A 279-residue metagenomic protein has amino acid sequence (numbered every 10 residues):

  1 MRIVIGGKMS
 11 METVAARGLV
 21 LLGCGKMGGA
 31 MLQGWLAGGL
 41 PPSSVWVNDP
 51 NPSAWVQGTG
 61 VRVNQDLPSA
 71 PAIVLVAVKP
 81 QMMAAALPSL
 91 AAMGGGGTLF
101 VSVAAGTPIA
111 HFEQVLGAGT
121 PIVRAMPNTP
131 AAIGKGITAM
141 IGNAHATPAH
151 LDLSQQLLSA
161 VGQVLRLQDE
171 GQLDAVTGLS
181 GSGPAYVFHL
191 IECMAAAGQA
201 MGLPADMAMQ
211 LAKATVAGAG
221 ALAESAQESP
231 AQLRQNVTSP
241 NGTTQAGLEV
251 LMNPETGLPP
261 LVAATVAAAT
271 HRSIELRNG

Functional and structural regions predicted by a protein language model:
R2-Q65, S69, Q199-A200: NAD(P)+-binding Rossmann beta1-loop-alpha1 motif at the extreme N-terminus of oxidoreductases
I5-A15, K213-G279: NAD(P)-dependent Rossmann-like dehydrogenase/reductase catalytic/cofactor-binding core
M31-L32, P52-W55, T59-M140: Rossmann-like NAD(P)(H) cofactor-binding subdomain of soluble oxidoreductases
P42-V45, G96-G97, D206: Short acidic capping loops at alpha-helix termini that bridge into adjacent secondary structure
M93, H111-P121, I137-A175, F188-S225 (+1 more regions): Internal alpha-helical scaffold of NAD(P)-dependent oxidoreductase catalytic cores
V123, Q172-G178, P230-Q235: Short pre-catalytic strand/loop immediately N-terminal to key active-site residues, enriched for Gly-Thr
